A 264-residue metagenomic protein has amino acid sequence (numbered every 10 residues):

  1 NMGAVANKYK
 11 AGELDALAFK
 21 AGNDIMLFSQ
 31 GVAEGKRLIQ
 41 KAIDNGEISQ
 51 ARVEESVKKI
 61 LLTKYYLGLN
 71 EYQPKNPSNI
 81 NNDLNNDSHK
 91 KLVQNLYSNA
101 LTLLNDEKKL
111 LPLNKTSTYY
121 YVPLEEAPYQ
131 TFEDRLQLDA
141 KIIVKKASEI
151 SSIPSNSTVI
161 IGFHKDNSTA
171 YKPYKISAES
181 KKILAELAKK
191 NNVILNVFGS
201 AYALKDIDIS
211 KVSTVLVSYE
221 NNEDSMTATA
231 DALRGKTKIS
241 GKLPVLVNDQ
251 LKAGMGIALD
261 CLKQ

Functional and structural regions predicted by a protein language model:
N1-A4: Feature marking long nucleic-acid-engaging regions of large polymerase/nuclease enzymes
K8-Q264: Preference for extracellular/luminal or secreted protein segments
